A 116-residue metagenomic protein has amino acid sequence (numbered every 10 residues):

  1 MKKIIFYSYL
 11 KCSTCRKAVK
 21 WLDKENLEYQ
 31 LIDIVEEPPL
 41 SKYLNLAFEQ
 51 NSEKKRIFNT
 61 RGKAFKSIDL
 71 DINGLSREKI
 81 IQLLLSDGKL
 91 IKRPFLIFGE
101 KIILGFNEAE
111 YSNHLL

Functional and structural regions predicted by a protein language model:
M1-E25, Y29-I34: Local sequence-structure signature of Cys/Sec-based thiol-disulfide redox active-site neighborhoods
E36-L116: Thiol/selenol-based redox catalytic cores and closely related redox-interacting motifs
